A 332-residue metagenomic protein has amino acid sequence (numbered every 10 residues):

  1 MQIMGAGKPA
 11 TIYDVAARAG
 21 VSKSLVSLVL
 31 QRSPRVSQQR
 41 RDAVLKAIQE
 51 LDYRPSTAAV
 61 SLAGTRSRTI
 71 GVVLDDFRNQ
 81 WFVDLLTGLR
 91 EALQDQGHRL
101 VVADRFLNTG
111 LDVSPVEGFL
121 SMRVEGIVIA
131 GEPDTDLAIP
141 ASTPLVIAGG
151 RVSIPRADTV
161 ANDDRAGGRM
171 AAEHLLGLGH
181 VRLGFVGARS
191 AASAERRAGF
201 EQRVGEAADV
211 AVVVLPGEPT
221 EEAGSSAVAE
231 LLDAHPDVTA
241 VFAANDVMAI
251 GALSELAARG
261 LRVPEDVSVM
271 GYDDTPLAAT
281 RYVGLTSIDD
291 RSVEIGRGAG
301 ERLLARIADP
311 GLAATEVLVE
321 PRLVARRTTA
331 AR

Functional and structural regions predicted by a protein language model:
M1-A10, T65, T69-E173, G177: Alpha-helical recognition/docking segments in bacterial nutrient-uptake and carbohydrate-utilization systems
M1-G5, E91-Q96, P144-I147, R151-R332: Bacterial carbohydrate/catabolite-sensing allosteric modules
M1-S67: N-terminal helix-turn-helix DNA-binding module of bacterial transcription factors
T11, L25, R40, T57-A58 (+9 more regions): Hydrophobic alpha-helical segments typical of transmembrane helices and their membrane-interface/capping positions
G20, D52, R66, G97 (+4 more regions): Conserved functional loop/turn residues at catalytic and ligand-binding sites
K23-L28, L62-F77, H174, R182-A188: Short beta-strand segments enriched in small/hydrophobic residues
L28, V73-L74, D104, I129-G131 (+4 more regions): Small/polar loops that bind or transfer phosphate-bearing groups
E50-S56, T109-L111, V128-A130, L253: Short gly/ser/thr-rich secondary-structure transition/capping motifs
